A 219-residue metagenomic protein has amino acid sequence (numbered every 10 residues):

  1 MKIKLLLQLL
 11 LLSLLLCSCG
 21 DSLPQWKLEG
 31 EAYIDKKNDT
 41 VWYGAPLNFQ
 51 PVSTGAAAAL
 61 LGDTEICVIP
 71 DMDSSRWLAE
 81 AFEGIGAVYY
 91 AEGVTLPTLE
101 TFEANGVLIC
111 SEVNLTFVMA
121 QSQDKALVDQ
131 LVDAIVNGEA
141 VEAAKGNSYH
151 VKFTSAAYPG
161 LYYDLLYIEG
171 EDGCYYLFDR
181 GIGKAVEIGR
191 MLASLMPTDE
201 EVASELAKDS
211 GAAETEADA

Functional and structural regions predicted by a protein language model:
M1-L10: Positively charged n-region of N-terminal signal peptides that target proteins for export
L15-S18: C-terminal motif of bacterial Sec signal peptides marking the signal peptidase cleavage site
G20-A219: Function-determining sites in protein domains
